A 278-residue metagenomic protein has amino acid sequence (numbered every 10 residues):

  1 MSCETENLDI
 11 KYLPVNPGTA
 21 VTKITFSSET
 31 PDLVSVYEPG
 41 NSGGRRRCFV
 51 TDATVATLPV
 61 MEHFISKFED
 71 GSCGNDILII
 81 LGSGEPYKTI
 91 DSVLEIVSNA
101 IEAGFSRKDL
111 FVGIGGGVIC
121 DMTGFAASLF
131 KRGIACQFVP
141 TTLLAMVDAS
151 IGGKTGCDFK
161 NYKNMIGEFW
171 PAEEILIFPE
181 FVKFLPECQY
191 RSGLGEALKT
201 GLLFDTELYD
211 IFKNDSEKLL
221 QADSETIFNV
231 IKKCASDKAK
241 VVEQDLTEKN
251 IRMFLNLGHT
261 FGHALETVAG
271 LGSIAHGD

Functional and structural regions predicted by a protein language model:
S2-L110: ATP/NTP phosphate-donor binding region
P14-G18, F125-E217: A glycine/threonine-rich phosphate-anchoring loop and its flanking beta-alpha core in nucleotide/phosphate-binding
G82-G84, I114-G116, L257-G258: Glycine-rich beta-strand-to-loop/alpha-helix junction loops that act as flexible
E102-K108, K131-V139, A269-D278: Phosphate-handling active-site elements
V118-F125, M146, H263-A264: Short glycine/serine/threonine-rich phosphate/pyrophosphate-binding segments that cradle anionic phosphate groups
D215-D278: Active-site segments that bind and position negatively charged phosphate/pyrophosphate groups
